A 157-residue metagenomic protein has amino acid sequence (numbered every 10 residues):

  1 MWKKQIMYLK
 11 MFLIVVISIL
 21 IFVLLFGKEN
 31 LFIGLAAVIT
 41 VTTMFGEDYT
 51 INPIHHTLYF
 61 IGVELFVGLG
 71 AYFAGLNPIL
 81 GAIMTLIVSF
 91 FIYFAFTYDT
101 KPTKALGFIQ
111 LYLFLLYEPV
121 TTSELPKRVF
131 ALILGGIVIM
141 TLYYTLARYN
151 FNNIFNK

Functional and structural regions predicted by a protein language model:
M1-K157: A transmembrane helix-and-boundary motif of multi-pass membrane transporters/channels
